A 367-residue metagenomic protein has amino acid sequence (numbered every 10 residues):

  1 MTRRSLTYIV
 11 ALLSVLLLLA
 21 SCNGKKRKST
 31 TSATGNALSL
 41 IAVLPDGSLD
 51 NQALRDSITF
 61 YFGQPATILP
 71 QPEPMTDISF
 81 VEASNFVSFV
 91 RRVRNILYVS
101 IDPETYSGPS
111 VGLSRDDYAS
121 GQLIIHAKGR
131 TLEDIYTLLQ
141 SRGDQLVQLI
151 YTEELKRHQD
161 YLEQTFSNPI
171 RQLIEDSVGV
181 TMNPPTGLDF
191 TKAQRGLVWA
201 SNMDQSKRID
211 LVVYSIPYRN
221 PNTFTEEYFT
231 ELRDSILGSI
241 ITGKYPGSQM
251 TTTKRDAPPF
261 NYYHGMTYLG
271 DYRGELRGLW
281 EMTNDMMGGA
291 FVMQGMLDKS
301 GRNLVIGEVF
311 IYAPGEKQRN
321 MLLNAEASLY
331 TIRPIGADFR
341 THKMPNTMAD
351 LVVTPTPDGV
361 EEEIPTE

Functional and structural regions predicted by a protein language model:
M1-V10: Bacterial N-terminal signal peptides that target proteins for export
L18-S21: C-terminal motif of bacterial Sec signal peptides marking the signal peptidase cleavage site
N23, T30-Q52, F60-D77, E163-K192 (+1 more regions): N-terminal "mature-domain start" segment
K25-L44, R94, S100-S167: Solvent-exposed alpha-helical segments and adjacent loops that form catalytic or protein-interaction surfaces
K26-S29, I41-G47, P185-P246: Secretory pathway targeting signatures of secreted, lumenal, and periplasmic proteins
P74-D134, I241-G301, E316-K317, L351-T366: Signature of long, low-cysteine stretches enriched in small and polar/charged residues
Y136-R157, N303-E367: Surface-exposed amphipathic alpha-helical segments
